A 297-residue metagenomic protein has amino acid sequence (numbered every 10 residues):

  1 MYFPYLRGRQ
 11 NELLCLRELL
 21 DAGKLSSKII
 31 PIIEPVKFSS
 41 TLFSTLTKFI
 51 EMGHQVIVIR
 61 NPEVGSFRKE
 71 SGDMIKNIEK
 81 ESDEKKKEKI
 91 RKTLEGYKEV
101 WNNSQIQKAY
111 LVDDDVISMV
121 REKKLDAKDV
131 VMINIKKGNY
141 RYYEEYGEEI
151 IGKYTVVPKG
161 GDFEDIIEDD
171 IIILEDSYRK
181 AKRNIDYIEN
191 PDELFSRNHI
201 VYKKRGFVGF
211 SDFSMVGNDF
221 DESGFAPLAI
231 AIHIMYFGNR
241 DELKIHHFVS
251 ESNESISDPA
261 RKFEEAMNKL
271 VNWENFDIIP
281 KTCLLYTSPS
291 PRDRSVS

Functional and structural regions predicted by a protein language model:
M1-A22: N-terminal basic/disordered segments at the start of proteins
N11, P35-S40, P62-R68, D113-M119 (+2 more regions): Short acidic, S/G/P-rich loop/turn micro-motifs used as interaction or catalytic elements
E18-L19, T41-K48, M119-K123, Y142-E145: A short acidic, amphipathic alpha-helical/loop segment
P31: Conserved, mostly hydrophobic/aromatic
K48-A127: A broadly used, surface-exposed interaction patch
I117-E149: Internal, conserved structured core segments that host functional sites
R141-L284: Long, charge-rich C-terminal accessory regions
Y286-D293: Conserved small/polar residues in nucleotide/adenosyl-binding loops
